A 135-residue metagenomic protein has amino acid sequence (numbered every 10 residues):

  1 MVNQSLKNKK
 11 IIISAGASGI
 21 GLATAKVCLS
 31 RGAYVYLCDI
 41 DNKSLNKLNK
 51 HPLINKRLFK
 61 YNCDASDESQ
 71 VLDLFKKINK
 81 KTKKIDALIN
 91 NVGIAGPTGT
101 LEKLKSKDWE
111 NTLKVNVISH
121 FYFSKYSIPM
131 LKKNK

Functional and structural regions predicted by a protein language model:
S5-Y36: Canonical Rossmann dinucleotide-binding motif of NAD(H)/NADP(H)-dependent dehydrogenases/reductases, specifically
K9, K84-I85, L131-K135: Active-site loop of short-chain dehydrogenase/reductase
R31-K47: Conserved glycine-rich Rossmann-like NAD(P)H-binding loop of the short-chain dehydrogenase/reductase
Y61-D73, S106: The beta1-alpha1 cofactor-binding region of Rossmann-like NAD(H)/NADP(H)-dependent oxidoreductases
V92-P97: Conserved NAD(P)H cofactor-binding loop of Rossmann-fold oxidoreductase domains
G99-L101, D108-E110: Substrate-binding pocket helix/loop in short-chain dehydrogenase/reductase
S124-K125: A short, exposed helix-loop element centered on a Lys and neighboring polar residues
